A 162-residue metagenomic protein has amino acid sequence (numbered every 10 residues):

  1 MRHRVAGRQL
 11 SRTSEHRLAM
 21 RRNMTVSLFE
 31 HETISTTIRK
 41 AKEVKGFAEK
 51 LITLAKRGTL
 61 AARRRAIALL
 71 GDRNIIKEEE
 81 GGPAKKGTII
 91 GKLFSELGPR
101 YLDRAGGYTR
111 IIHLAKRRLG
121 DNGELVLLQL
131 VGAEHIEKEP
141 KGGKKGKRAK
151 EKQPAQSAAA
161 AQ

Functional and structural regions predicted by a protein language model:
R2-A19, N23-Q162: Structured, basic alpha/beta domains of bacterial-type, RNA-associated proteins
